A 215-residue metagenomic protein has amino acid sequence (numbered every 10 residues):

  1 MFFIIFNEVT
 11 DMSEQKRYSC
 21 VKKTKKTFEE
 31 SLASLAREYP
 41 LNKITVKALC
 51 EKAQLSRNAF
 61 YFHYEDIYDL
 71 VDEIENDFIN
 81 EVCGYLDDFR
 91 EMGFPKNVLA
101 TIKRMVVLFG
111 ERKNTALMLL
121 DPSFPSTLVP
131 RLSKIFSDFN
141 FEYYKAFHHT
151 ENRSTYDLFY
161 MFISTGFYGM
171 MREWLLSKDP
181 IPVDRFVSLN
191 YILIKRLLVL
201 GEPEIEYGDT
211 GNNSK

Functional and structural regions predicted by a protein language model:
F2-V9, T165, E173-K215: C-terminal peripheral helix-coil segments that are non-catalytic and often amphipathic
F2-Y39, A48: Basic, helix-initiating cap at the start of DNA-binding domains
K23-S34, E38, K52, D69-F89 (+3 more regions): Alpha-helical structural segments
L35-Y68: Helix-turn-helix
E38-Y39, E151, L176: Cytosolic nucleotide-binding catalytic cores of signal-transduction proteins
I44-T45, L117-L119, L128, V183 (+1 more regions): Short, hydrophobic secondary-structure boundary micro-motifs
P95-G110, N114, M161, D184: Amphipathic alpha-helical segments that line or abut small-molecule/effector binding pockets and mediate allosteric
S123-H149, D157-Y168: Amphipathic alpha-helical packing segments from all-alpha helical-bundle domains
